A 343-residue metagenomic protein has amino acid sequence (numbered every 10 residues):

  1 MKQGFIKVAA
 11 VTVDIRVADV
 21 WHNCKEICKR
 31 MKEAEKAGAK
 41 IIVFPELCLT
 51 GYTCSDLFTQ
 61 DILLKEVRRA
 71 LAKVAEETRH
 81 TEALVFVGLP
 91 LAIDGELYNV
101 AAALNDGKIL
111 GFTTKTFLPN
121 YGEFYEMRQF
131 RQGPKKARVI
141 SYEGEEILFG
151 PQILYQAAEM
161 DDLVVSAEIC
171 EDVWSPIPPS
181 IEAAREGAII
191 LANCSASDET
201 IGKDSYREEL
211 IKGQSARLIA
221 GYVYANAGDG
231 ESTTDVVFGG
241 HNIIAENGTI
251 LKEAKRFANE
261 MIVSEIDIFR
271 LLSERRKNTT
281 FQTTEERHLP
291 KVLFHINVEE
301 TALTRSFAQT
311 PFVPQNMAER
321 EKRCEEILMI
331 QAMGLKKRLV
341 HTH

Functional and structural regions predicted by a protein language model:
M1-H343: Enzyme catalytic cores with a strong preference for nitrogen-chemistry domains
